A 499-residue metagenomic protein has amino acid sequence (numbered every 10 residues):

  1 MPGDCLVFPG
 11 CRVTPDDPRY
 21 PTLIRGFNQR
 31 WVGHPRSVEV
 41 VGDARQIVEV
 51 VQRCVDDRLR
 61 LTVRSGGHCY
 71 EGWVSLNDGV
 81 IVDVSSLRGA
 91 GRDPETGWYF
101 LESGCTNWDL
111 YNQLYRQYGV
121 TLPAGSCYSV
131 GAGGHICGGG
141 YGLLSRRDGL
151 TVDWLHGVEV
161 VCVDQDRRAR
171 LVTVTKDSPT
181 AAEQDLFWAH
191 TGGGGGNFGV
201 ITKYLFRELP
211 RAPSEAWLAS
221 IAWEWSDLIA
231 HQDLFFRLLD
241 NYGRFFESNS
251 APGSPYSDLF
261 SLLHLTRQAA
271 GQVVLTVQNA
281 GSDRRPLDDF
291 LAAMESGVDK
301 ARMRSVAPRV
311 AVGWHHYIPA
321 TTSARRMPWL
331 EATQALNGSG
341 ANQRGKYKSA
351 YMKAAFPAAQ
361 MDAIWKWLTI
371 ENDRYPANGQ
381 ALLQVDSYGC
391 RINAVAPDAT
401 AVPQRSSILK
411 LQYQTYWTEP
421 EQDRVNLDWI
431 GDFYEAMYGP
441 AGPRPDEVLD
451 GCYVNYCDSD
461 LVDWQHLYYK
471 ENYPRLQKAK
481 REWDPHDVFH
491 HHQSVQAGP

Functional and structural regions predicted by a protein language model:
L6, N28-G33, V55-D56, W73-L76 (+9 more regions): Extracellular/periplasmic catalytic domains that process cell-envelope and extracellular macromolecules
G10-G26, G66, E71-W73, W217-P499: Cofactor-binding catalytic cores of oxidoreductases
V13-P15, V40, L61-S65, V82 (+4 more regions): General beta-strand structural signal in soluble alpha/beta enzymes
D17-P18, N28-L87: Glycine-rich N-terminal segment of FAD-binding domains in flavoprotein oxidoreductases, spanning the beta-loop-helix
R45, S75-C105, L143, R147-D148 (+2 more regions): Glycine-/small-residue-rich beta-strand-loop submotif within the FAD-binding core of flavoenzymes
Q46, G97, L101, C105-N112 (+3 more regions): Short, structural beta-strand-to-alpha-helix junction motif
C54, Q165, D484: Conserved, mostly hydrophobic/aromatic
A124, S129-A230: FAD-binding subdomain of flavoenzyme oxidoreductases
